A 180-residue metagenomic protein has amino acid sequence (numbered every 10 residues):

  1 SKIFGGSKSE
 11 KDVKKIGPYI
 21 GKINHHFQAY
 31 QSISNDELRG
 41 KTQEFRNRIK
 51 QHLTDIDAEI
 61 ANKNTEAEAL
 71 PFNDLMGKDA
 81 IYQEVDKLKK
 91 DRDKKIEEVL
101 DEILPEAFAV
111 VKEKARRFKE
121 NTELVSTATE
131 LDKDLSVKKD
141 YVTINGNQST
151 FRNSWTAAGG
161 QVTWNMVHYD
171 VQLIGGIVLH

Functional and structural regions predicted by a protein language model:
S1-E10: A conserved P-loop NTPase coupling/switch region
D12-H180: Conserved pre-motif I regulatory segment
